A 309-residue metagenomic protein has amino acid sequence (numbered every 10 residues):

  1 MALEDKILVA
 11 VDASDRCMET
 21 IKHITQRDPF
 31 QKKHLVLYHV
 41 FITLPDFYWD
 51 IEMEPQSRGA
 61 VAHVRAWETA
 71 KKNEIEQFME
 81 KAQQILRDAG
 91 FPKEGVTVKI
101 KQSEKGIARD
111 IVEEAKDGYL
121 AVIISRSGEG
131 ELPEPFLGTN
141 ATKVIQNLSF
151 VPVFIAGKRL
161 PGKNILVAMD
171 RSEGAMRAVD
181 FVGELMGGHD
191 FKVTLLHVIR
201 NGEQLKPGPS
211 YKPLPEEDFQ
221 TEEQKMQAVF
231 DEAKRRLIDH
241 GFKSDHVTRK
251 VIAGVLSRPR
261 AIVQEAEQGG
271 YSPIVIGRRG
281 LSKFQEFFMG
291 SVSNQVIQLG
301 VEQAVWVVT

Functional and structural regions predicted by a protein language model:
M1-A2, P45, T69, N73-V122 (+1 more regions): Structural beta-alpha unit
M1-V64, K163-F219, E223, K234-T248: Small/aliphatic-rich secondary-structure junction motif
A2-K6, R16-C17, T25-Q26, F30 (+2 more regions): Gly/Ser-rich helix-loop-strand patches that form or flank binding pockets for ribonucleotide-derived cofactors
A10, K101, A168, I252 (+1 more regions): Active-site-adjacent beta-strand anchor residues
S14, I42, S103, E129-G130 (+5 more regions): Residue-level marker for beta-strand->alpha-helix junctions and adjacent short loops that shape enzyme
H39, I100-Q102, H197, V251 (+1 more regions): Residue-level recognition of beta-strand->loop/alpha-helix junctions
F78-M79, V179, F230: Fold-core signature of tandem repeat domains
